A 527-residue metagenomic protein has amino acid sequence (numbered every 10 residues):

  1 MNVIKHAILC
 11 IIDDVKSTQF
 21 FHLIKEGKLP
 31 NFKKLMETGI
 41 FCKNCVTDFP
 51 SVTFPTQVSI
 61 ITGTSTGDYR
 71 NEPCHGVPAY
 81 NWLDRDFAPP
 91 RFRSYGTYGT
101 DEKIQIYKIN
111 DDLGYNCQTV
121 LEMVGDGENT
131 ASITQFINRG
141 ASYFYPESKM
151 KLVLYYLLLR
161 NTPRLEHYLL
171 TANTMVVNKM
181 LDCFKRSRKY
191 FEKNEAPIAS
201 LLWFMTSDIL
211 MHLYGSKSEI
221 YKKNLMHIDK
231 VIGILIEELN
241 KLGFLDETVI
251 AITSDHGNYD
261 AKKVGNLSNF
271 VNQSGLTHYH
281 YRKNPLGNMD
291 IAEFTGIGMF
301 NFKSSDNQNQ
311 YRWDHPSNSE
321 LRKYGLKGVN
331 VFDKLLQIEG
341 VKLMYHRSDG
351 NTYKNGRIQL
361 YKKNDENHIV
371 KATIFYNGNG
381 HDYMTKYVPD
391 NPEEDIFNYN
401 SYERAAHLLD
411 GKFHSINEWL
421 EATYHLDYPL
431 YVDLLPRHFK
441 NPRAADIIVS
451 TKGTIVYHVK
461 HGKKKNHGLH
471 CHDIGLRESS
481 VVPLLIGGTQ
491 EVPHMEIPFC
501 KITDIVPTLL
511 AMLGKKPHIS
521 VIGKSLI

Functional and structural regions predicted by a protein language model:
I4-F20, L35, I60, V124 (+8 more regions): Beta-strand elements within well-structured catalytic alpha/beta cores of enzymes that handle phosphate/sulfate esters
F21-G76: Short, structured active-site-proximal loop/turn typified by the sulfatase FGly-forming signature C/S-X-P-X-R
L23-G27, Y145-M150, G215-Y221, V264-V271 (+2 more regions): Short secondary-structure boundary/capping segments
F41-I61, I133-Y143, W203, I522-L526: Short, solvent-exposed turn/loop segments enriched in Gly/Ser/Thr/Pro and often Arg
S51-V52, G76, Y80-I109, K241-V249 (+1 more regions): Secreted, luminal/periplasmic, and some membrane-associated catalytic domains that remodel anionic oxygen-ester
G63-E219, A372-H425, A444, H458-V459: His/Asp/Glu-rich, glycine-adjacent segments that coordinate divalent cations and/or stabilize oxyanion chemistry on
L170-E195, S207-T248, G328-N330, V432-L435 (+1 more regions): A long, amphipathic alpha-helix that forms part of the scaffold/cap immediately adjacent to metal-dependent active
G275-H315, L469-M512: Substrate-binding rim/cap in mid-to-C-terminal beta-strand-loop elements of soluble/periplasmic
